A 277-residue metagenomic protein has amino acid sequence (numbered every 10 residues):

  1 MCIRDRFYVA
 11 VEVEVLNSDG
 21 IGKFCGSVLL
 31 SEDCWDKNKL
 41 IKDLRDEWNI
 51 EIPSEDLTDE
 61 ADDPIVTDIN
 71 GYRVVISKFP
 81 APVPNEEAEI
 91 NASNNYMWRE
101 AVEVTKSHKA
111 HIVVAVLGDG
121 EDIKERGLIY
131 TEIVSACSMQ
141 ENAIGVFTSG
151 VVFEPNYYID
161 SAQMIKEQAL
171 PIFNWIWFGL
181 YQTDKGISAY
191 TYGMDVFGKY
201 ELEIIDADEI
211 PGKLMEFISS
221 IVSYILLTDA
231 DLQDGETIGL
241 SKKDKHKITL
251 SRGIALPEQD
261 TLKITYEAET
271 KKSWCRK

Functional and structural regions predicted by a protein language model:
M1-R6: Conserved small/polar residues in nucleotide/adenosyl-binding loops
G22-L29: Short glycine-/aliphatic-rich beta-strand segments at the starts of folded cytosolic domains
L29-E51, L214-L227, A255-L256: Amphipathic alpha-helical segments
S31-V102: N-terminal low-complexity, intrinsically disordered segments
C34-W35, D119-D122, I210-G212: Short acidic, S/G/P-rich loop/turn micro-motifs used as interaction or catalytic elements
D46-S54, I133-V146, L226-Q233: Structural alpha-beta junctions
F79-W177: Internal, hydrophobic cores of structured domains that mediate oligomerization or house catalytic pockets within large
S149-K277: Aromatic/basic-lined ligand-recognition segments that form π-stacking hydrophobic pockets flanked by Lys/Arg to engage
